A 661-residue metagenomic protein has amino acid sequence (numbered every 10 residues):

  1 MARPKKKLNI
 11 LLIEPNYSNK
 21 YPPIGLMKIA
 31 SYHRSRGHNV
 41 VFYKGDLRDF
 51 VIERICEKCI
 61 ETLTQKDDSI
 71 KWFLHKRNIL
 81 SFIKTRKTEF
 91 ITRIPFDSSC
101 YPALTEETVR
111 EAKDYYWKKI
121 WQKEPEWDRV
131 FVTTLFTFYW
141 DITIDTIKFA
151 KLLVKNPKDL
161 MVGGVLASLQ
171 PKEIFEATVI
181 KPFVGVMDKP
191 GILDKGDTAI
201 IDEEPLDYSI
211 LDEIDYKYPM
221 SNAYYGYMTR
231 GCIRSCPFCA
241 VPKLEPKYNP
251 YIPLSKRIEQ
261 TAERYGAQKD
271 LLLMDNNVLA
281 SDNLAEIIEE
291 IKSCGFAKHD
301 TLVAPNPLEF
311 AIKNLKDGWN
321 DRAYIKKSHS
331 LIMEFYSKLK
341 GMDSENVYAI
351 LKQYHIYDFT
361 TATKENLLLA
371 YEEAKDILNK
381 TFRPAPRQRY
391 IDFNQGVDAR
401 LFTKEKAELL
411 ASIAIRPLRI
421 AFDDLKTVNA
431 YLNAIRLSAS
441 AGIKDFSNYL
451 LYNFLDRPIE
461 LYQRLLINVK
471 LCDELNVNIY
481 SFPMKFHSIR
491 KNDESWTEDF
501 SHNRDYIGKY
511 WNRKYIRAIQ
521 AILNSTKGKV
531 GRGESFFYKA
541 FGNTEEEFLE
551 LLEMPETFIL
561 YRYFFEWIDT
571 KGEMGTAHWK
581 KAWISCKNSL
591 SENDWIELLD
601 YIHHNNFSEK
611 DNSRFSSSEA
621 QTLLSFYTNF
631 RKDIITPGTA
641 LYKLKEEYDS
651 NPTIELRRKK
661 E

Functional and structural regions predicted by a protein language model:
A2-P15, R34-S35, R54, C59-W72 (+3 more regions): Radical SAM enzyme core and accessory elements
I10-P15, E259-S447, Y452: Conserved SAM/AdoMet-binding glycine-rich loop
E14, G396, E408-I584: A structural motif corresponding to the C-terminal lobe/cap of the Radical SAM core domain
N16, D46-D49, L160-Q170, Y452-L455 (+1 more regions): Short beta-alpha junction loops
G25, I29-Y32, N39-V51, N78-S221: Glycine-rich beta-alpha loop elements in corrinoid/cobalamin-binding modules across cobalamin-dependent enzymes
T64-L104, K313-E373, F536-T570: Low-complexity, serine/threonine/proline-enriched polar segments
K87-T88, P95-W117, W140-A150, P250-Q260 (+5 more regions): Well-ordered, non-membrane alpha-helical segments in soluble/globular domains
Y218-K256, Q260, Y265-A267: Canonical Radical SAM [4Fe-4S] cluster-binding loop centered on the CxxxCxxC motif and its immediate flanking residues
